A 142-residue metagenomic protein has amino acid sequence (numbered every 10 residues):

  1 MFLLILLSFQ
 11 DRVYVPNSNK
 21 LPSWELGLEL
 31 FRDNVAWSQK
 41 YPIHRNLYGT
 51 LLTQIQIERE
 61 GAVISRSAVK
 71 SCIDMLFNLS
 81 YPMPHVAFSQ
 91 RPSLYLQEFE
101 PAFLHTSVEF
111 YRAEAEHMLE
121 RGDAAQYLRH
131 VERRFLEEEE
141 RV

Functional and structural regions predicted by a protein language model:
M1-V142: Eukaryotic scaffold/interaction segments
